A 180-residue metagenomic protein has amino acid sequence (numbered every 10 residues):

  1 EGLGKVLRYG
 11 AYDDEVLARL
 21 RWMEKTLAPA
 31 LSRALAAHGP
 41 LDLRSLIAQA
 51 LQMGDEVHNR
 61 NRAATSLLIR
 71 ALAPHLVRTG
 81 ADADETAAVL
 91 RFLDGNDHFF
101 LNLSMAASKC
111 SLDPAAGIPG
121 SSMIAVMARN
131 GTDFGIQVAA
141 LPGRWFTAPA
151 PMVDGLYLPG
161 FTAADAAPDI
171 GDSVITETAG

Functional and structural regions predicted by a protein language model:
E1-A63: Small-residue-rich
V57-P168: Accessory "access/gating" subregions that flank catalytic or transport cores
D169-A179: Conserved phosphate/anionic-ligand binding catalytic regions in large, soluble enzymes, centered on
